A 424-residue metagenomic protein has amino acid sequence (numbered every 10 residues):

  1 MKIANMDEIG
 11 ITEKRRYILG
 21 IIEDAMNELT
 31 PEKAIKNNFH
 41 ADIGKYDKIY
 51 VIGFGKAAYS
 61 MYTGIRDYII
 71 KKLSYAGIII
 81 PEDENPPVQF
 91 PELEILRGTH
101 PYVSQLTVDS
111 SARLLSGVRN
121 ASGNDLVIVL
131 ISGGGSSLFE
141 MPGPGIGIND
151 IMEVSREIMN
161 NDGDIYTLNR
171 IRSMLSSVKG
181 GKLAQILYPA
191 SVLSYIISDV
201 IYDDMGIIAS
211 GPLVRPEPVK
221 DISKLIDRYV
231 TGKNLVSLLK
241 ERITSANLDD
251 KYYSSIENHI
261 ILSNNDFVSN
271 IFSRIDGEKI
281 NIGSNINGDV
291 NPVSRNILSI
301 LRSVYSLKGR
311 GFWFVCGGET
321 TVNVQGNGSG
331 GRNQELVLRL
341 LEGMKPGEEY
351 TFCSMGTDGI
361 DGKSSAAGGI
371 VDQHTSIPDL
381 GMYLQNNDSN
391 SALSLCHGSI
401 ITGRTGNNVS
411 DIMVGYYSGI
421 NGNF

Functional and structural regions predicted by a protein language model:
M1-Y50, Y59-Y68, Y102-G123, I260-R274 (+2 more regions): N-terminal glycine-/serine-/threonine-rich phosphate-binding loop
G64-K72, F90-I95, L115, R119 (+5 more regions): A glycine- and small-aliphatic-rich helix-loop capping segment at beta-alpha/alpha-beta transitions that lines
G77-D83, R242-N247, N285-I286, T321-A366: Active-site catalytic microenvironments in core metabolic enzymes, especially phosphate/sugar-handling
I80-G123, I171-R172: Glycine-rich oxoanion-binding loops at beta->alpha junctions
R97-L106, M159-L187, I360-Q385: Proline/glycine-rich low-complexity loops and linkers
P144-N234: Internal gly/pro-rich beta-alpha loop/helix module that stabilizes soluble enzyme cofactors or their anionic handles
A190-L193, A209, V214-N296, I300-S303: Accessory alpha-helical/coil subdomains and C-terminal extensions that flank or cap enzyme catalytic cores
L338-F424: Internal helix-turn-beta structural module
